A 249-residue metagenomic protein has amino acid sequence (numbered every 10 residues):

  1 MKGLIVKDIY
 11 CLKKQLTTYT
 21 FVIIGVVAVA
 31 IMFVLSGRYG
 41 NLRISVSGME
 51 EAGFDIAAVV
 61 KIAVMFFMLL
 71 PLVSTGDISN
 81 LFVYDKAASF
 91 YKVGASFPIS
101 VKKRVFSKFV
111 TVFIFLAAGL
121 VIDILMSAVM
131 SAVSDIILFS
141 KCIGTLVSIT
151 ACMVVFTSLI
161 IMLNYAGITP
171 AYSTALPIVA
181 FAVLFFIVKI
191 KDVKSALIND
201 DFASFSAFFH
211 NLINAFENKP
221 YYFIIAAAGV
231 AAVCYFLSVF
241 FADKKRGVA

Functional and structural regions predicted by a protein language model:
M1-A88, F106-A249: Hydrophobic alpha-helical transmembrane segments of membrane proteins
A95-V101: Short helix-to-coil transition segments within interhelical loops that connect adjacent transmembrane helices
